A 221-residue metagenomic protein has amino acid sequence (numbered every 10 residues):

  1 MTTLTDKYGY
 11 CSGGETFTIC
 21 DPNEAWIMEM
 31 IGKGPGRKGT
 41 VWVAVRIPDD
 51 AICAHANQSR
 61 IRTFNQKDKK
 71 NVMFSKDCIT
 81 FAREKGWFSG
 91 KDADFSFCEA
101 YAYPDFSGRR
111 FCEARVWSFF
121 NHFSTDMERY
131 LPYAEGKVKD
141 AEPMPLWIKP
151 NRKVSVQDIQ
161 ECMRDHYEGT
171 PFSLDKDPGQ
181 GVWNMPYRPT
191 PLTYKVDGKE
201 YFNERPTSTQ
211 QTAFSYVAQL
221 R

Functional and structural regions predicted by a protein language model:
T2-R221: C-terminus-biased signal that marks the final domain/tail of proteins
